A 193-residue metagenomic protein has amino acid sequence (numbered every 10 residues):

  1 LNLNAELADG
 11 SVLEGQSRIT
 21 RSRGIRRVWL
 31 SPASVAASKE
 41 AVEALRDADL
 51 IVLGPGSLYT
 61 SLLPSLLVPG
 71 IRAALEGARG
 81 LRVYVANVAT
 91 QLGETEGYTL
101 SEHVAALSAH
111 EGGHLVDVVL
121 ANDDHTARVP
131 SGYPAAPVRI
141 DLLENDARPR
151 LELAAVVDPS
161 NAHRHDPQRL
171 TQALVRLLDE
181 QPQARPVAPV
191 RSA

Functional and structural regions predicted by a protein language model:
L1-V52, S57-V116, L120-A193: Conserved catalytic alpha/beta core of Sir2/sirtuin-type deacylases, generalized to analogous enzyme cores that bind
